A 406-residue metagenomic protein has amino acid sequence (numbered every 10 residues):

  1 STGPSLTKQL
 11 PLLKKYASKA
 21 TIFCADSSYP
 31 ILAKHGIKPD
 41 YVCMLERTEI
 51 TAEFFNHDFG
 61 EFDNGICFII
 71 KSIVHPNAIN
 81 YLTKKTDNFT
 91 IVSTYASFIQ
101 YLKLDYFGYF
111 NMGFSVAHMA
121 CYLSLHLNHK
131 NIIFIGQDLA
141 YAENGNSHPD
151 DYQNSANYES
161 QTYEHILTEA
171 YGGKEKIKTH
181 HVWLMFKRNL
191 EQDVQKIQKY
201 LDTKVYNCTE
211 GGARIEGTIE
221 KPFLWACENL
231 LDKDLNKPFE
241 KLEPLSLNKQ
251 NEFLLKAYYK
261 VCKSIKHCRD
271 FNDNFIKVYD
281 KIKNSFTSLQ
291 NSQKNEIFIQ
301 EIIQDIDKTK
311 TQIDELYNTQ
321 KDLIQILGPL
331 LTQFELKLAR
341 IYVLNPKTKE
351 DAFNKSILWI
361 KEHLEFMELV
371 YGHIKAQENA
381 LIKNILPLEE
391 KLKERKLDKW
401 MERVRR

Functional and structural regions predicted by a protein language model:
T2-I50: Secondary-structure-rich domain cores
P4-S5, F23-C24, E49-T51, N111-H118 (+1 more regions): Short, glycine/acidic-rich beta->alpha junctions
D26-P30, K71-P76, T209-A213: Short, polar loop motifs at secondary-structure junctions
A33-H129, Q198, E335, A339-R406: Acidic/Gly/His-enriched mid-domain segments of enzyme catalytic cores or analogous surface patches that mediate
C43-A52, N56-G65, P149-L167, W225-D234: Acidic, Ser/Thr-rich peripheral helices and adjacent loops at domain boundaries
T162-G212: Polyanion-binding loop/helix "lid" in catalytic or ligand-binding cores
K199-R406: Long, compositionally biased charged/polar accessory segments in the mid-to-C-terminal portions of proteins
